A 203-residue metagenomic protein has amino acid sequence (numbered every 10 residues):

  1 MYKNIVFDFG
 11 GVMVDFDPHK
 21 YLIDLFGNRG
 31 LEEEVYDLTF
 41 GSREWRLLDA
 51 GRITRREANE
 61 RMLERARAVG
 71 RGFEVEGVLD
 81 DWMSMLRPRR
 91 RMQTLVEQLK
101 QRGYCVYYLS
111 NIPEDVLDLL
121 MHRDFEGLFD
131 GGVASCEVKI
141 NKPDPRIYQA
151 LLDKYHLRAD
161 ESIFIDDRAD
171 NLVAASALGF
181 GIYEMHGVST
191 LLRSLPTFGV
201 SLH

Functional and structural regions predicted by a protein language model:
M1-G41, A177-L178: Active-site neighborhood of HAD-like aspartate-dependent phosphohydrolases
M1-K3, P113-H203: Asp-based, Mg2+/Mn2+-dependent phosphohydrolase catalytic module
D8-G11, G51, L99, Y108 (+2 more regions): Generic structural signal for small/hydrophobic residues in well-ordered secondary structure, especially within
K20-Y21, R43, E57, R61 (+5 more regions): Alpha-helical elements of Rossmann-like donor-binding domains used by nucleotide-donor carbohydrate transfer enzymes
F26-R29, R90-E137: Substrate-recognition/cap helix-loop segment adjacent to the acidic, metal-dependent catalytic center of Asp-based
L31-F40, E44-L47, V78-R90: Helical cap/lid subdomains and adjacent loops of hydrolase enzymes that gate the active-site channel and determine
W45-V78: A metal-dependent, Asp-based hydrolase signature
R71-Y107, P145, V188: Short, acidic loop-to-helix structural element flanking the phosphoryl-transfer center in phosphate-processing enzymes
